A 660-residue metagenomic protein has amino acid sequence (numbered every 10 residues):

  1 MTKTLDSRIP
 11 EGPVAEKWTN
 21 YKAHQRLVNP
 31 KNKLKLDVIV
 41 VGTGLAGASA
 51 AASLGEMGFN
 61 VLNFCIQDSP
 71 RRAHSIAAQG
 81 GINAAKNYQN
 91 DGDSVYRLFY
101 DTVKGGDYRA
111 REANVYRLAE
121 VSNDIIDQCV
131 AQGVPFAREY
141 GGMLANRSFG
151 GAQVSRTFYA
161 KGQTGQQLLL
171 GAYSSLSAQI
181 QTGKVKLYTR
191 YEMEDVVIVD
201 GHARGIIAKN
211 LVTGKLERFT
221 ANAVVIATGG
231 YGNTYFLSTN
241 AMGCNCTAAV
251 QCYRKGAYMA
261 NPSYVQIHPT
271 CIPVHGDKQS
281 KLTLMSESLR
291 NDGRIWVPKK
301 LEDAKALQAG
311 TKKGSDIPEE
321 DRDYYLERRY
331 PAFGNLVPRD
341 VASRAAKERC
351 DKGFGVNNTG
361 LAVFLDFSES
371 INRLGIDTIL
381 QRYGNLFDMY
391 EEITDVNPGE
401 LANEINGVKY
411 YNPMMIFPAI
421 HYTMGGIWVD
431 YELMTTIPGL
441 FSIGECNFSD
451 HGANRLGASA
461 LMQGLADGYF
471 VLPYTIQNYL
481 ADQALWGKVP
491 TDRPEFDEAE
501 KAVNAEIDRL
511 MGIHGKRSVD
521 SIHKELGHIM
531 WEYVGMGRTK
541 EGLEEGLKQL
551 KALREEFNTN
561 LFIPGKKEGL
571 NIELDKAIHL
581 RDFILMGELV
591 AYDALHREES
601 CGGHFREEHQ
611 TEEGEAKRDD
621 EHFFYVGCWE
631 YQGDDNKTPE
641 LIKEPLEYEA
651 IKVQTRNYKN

Functional and structural regions predicted by a protein language model:
N20, Q25-V28, N32-D37, A50-S53 (+10 more regions): Glycine- and aromatic-enriched mobile tails/lids
L34-L36, G214-A223, T436: Core beta-strand elements of the Rossmann-like FAD/NAD(P) dinucleotide-binding domain in flavoenzyme oxidoreductases
G42-G44: Glycine-rich Rossmann-fold phosphate-binding loop(s) that bind the pyrophosphate of adenine dinucleotide cofactors
G47: N-terminal Rossmann-fold NAD(P) dinucleotide-binding loop
D68-Y100, Q266-T270, Q279-K281: Conserved N-terminal glycine-rich FAD pyrophosphate-binding loop of Rossmann-like flavoproteins
Q128-K215, A227, C271-M285: Conserved redox-cofactor binding core of oxidoreductases
A223-L282, H451-Y474: Glycine-rich loop(s) and the adjacent beta-strand/alpha-helix scaffold that form part
Q251, A257-L401, Y474-Q477: An anion/pyrophosphate-binding glycine-rich loop and adjacent beta-alpha core in soluble alpha-beta enzymes
